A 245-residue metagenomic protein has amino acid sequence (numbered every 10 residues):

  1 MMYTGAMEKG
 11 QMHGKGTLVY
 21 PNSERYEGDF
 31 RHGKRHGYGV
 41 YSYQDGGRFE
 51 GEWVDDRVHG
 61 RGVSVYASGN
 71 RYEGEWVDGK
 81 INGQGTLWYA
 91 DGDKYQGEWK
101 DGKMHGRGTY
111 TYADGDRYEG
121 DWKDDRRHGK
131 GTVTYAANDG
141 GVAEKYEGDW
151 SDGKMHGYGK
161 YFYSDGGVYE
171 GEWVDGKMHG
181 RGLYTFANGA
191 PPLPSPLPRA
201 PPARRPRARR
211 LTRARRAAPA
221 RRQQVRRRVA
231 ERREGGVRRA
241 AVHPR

Functional and structural regions predicted by a protein language model:
M1-M2, A187-P194, V242-R245: Low-complexity/repetitive intrinsically disordered segments
M2-M12, R25-H36, R48-H59, R71-N82 (+7 more regions): Conserved anchor residues at repeat-unit boundaries in beta-strand-based tandem repeats, strongest for the MORN repeat
L18-N22, V40-D45, V63-S68, T86-Y89 (+6 more regions): Beta-turn initiation residues at beta-strand->coil junctions
V40, A214, V229: Short polybasic linear motifs
N138-A143: Short, solvent-exposed loop/turn segments that connect beta-strands within catalytic domains and beta-strand-rich
A190-P201, L211-P219: Short, compositionally biased segments
